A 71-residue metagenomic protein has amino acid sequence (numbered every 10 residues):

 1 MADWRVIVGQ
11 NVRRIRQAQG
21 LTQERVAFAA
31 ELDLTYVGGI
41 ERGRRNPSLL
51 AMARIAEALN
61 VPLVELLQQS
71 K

Functional and structural regions predicted by a protein language model:
M1-I7: A detector for short, charged/polar N-terminal pre-domain segments
A2, E57, L67-K71: Short, charged recognition helix plus adjacent turn of helix-turn-helix-like nucleic-acid-binding domains
Q10-F28: Short basic helix-loop element that most often maps to the first helix and adjoining turn of HTH DNA-binding modules
V12, Q23, L34, L49-M52: Helix-turn-helix DNA-binding elements, focusing on the entry/boundary residues of the two helices that contact DNA
V12, V26-A27, V37-I40, L66: Conserved hydrophobic/aromatic packing and binding residues within compact polymer-binding modules
E31-R45: Recognition helix of helix-turn-helix/homeodomain-like DNA-binding domains that insert into the DNA major groove
R42, V61, K71: Short, conserved catalytic or interaction motifs in soluble domains
L50-E65: DNA major-groove recognition helix of helix-turn-helix/homeodomain DNA-binding modules
